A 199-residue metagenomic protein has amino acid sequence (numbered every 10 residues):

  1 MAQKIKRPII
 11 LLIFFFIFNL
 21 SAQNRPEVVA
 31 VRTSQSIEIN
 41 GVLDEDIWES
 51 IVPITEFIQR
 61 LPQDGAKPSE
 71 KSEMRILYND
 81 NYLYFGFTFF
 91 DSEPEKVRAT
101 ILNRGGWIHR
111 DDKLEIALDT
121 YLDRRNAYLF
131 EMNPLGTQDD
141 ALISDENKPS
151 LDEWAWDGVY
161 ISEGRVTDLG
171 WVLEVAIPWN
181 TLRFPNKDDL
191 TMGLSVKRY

Functional and structural regions predicted by a protein language model:
M1-I10: Bacterial N-terminal signal peptides that target proteins for export
L12-A22: Hydrophobic h-region of N-terminal signal peptides that target proteins for export in Gram-negative bacteria
Q23-Y199: Structural preference for beta-rich elements and adjacent junctions enriched in aromatics
